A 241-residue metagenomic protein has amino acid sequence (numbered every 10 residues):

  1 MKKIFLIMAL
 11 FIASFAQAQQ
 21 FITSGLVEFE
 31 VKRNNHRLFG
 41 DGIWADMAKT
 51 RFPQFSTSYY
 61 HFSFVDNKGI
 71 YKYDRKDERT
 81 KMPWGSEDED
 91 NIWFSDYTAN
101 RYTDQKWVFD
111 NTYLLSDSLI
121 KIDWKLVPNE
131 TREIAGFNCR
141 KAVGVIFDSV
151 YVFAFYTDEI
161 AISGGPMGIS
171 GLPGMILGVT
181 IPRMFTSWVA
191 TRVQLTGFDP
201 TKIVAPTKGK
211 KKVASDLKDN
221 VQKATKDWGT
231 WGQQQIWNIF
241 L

Functional and structural regions predicted by a protein language model:
I4-A13: Sec-dependent N-terminal signal peptides
S14-A18: Sec/Tat signal peptide C-region and signal peptidase I cleavage site
Q20-L241: Extended soluble regions of mature proteins
